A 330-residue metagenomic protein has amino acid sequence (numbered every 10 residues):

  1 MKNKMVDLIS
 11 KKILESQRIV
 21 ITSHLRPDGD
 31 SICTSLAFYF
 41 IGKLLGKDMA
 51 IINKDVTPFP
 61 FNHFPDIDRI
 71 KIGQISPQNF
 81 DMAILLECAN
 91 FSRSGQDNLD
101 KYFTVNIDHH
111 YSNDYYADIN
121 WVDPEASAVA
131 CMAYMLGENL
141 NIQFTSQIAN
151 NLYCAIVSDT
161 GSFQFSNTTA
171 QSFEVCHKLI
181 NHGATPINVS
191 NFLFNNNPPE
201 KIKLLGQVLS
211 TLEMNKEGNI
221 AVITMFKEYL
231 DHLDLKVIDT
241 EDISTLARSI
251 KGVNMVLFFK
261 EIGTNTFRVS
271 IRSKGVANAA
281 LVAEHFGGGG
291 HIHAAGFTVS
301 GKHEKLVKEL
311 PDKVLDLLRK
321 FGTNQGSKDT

Functional and structural regions predicted by a protein language model:
M1-D7, S92-K101, E125-A133: An acidic intrinsically disordered interaction segment
K2-L25, S31-N62, P77-F80, S158-H285 (+1 more regions): Hydrophobic helix-and-loop "lid/oligomerization" segment in the mid-to-C-terminal part of catalytic domains
N3-L8, L86-E87, G137-N139: Short, motif-level signal for alpha-helix interfacial/capping segments enriched in acidic residues and aromatics/proline
T22, R26, L85, N106-I107 (+1 more regions): Generic enzyme active-site microenvironment
P58-R69, A133: Membrane-interfacial amphipathic helices and adjacent loop/beta segments that form the lipid-substrate binding surface
P65-I67, G73-I119: Active-site cofactor/cluster-binding pocket
I67-I70, V122-P124, K274-G275: Short, hinge-like loop/turn segments at secondary-structure boundaries
H110-V175: Short alpha-helices
